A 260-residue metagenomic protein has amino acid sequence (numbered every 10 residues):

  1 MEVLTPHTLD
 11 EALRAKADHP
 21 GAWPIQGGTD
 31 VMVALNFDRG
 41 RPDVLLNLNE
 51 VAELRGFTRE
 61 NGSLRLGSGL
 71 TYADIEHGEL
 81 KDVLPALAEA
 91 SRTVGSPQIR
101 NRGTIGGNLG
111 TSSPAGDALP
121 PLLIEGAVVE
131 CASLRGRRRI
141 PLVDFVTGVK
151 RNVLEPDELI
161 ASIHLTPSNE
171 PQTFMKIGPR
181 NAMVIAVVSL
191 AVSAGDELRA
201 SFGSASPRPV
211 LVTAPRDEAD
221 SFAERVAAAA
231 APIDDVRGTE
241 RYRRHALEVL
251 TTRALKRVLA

Functional and structural regions predicted by a protein language model:
M1-A260: C-terminal structural segment of proteins
